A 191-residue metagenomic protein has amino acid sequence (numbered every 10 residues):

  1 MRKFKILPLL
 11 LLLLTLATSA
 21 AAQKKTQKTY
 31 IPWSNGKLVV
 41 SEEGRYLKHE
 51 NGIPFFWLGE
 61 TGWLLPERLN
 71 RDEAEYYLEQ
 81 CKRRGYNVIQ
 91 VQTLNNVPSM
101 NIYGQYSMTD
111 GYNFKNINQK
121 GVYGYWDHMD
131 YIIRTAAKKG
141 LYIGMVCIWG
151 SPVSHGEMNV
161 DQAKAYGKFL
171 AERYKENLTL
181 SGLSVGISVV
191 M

Functional and structural regions predicted by a protein language model:
M1-K24: Bacterial Sec-dependent N-terminal signal peptides
T26-M191: Active-site mouth of glycoside hydrolases
